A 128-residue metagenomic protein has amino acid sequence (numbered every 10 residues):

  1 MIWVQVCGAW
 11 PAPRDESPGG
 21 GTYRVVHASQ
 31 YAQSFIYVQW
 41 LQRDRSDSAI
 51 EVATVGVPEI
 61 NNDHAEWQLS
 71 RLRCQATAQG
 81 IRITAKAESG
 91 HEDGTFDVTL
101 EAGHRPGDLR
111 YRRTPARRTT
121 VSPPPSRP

Functional and structural regions predicted by a protein language model:
M1-P128: Exposed acidic/polar residues on beta-strands and adjacent loops within beta-sheet cores, strongest in beta-propeller
